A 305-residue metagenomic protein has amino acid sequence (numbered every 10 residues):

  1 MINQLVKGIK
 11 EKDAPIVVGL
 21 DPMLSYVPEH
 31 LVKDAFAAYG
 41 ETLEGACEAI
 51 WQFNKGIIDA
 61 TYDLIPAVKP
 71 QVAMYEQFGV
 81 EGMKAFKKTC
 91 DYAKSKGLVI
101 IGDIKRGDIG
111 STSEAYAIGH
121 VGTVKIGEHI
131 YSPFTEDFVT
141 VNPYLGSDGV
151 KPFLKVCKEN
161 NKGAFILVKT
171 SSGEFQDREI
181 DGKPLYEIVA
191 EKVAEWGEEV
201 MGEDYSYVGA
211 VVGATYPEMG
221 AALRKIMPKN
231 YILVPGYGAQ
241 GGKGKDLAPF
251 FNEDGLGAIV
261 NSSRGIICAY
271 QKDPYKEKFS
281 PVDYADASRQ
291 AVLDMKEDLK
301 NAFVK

Functional and structural regions predicted by a protein language model:
M1-A60, K276-F279: N-terminal glycine-rich anion-binding loop in soluble enzyme alpha/beta folds
K12-I16, D63-P66, K96-L98, F134-D137 (+4 more regions): Short, well-ordered coil/turn segments that N-cap beta-strands
V18, V68, D103, V139 (+2 more regions): Conserved, mostly hydrophobic/aromatic
I58-L64, Y92-S95, L154-N160, R224-M227 (+1 more regions): Acidic (Asp/Glu)-rich catalytic clusters
L64-P66, P70-S132, M219: N-terminal active-site wall of soluble small-molecule enzyme domains
I104, D108-G209: Conserved anion-binding
A214-N261, G265-K272: A C-terminal functional module that forms or caps the active site or interfaces directly with catalytic machinery
L247-E253, C268-K305: C-terminal helical cap(s) of enzyme catalytic domains, especially alpha/beta-barrels
